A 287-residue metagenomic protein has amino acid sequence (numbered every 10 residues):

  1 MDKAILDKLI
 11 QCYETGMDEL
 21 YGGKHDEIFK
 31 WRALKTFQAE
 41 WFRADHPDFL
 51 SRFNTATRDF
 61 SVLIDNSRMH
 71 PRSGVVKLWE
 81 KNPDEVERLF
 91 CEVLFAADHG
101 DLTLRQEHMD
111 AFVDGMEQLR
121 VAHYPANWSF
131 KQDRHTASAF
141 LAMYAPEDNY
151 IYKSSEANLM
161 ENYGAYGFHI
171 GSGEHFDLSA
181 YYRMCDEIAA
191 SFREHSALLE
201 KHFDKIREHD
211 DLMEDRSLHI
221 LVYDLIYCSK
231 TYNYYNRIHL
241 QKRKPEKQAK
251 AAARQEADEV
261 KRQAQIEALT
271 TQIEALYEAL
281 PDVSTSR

Functional and structural regions predicted by a protein language model:
M1-F130, P146-R287: An N-terminal alpha-helical hairpin/helix-loop-helix interaction module that forms a charged, gly/pro-flexible surface
A137-Y144, N158: Contiguous, well-ordered alpha-helical segments that form the cores/surfaces of helical PPI scaffolds
